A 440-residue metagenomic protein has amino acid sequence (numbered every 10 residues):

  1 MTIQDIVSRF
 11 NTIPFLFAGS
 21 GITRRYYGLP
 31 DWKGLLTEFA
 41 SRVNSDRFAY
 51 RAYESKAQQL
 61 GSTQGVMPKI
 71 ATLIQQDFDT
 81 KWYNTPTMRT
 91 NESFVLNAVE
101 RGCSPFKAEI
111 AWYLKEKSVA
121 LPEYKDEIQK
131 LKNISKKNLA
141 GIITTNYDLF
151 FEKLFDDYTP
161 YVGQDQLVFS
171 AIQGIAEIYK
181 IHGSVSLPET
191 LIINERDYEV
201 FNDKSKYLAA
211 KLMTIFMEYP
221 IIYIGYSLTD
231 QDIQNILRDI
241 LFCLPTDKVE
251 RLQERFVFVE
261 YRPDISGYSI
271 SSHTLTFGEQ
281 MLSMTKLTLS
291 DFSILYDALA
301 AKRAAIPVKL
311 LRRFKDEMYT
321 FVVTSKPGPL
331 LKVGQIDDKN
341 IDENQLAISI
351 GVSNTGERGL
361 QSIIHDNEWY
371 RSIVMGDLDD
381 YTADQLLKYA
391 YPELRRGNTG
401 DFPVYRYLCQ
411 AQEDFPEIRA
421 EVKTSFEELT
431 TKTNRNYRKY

Functional and structural regions predicted by a protein language model:
M1-I193, M217-Y219, L228-I236, L241-Y440: Conserved catalytic-core helix/loop/strand module for nucleotide-ribose chemistry
K125-D126, R196-K211: Active-site glycine-rich loop that binds ribose-phosphate moieties when present
T214: Short acidic alpha-helix that forms the nucleotide-activated donor recognition element in Leloir-type transferases
G225: Active-site loops and adjacent core secondary-structure elements that bind or stabilize anionic groups
